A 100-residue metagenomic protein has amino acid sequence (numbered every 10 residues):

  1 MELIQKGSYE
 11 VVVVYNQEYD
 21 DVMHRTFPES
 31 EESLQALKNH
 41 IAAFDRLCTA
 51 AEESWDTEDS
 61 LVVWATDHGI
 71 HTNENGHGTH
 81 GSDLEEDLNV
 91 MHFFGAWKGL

Functional and structural regions predicted by a protein language model:
M1-L100: Feature captures the catalytic ectodomains and active-site-proximal regions of enzymes that hydrolyze or transfer
